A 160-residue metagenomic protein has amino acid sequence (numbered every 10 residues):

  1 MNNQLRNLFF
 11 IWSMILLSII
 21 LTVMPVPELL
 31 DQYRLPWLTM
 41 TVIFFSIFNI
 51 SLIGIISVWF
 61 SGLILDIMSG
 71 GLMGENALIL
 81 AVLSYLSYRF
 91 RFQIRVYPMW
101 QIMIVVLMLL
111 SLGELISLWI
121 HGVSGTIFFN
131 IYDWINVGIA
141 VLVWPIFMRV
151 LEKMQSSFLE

Functional and structural regions predicted by a protein language model:
M1-E160: Terminal, non-globular segments
